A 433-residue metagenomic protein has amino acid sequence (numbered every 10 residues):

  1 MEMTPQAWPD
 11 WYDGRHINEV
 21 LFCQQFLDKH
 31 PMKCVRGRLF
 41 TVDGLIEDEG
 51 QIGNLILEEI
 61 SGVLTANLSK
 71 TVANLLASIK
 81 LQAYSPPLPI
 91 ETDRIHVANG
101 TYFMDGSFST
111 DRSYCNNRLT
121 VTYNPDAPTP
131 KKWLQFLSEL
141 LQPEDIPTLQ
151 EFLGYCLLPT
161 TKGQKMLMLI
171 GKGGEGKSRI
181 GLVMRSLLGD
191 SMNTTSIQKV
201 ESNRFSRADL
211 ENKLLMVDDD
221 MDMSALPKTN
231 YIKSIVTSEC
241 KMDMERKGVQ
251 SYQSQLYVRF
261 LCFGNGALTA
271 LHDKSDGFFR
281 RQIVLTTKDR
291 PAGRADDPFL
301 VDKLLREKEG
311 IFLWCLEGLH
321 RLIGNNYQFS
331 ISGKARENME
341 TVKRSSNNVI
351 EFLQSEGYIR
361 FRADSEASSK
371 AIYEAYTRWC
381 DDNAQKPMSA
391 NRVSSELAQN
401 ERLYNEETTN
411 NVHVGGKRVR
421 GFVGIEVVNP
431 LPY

Functional and structural regions predicted by a protein language model:
M1-T4, F40-L68: Short, small/acidic-rich helices and loops at N termini and domain boundaries of DNA replication/processing enzymes
M1-V35, S61-Y433: Feature primarily recognizes SF3-like P-loop helicase cores of small DNA viruses
